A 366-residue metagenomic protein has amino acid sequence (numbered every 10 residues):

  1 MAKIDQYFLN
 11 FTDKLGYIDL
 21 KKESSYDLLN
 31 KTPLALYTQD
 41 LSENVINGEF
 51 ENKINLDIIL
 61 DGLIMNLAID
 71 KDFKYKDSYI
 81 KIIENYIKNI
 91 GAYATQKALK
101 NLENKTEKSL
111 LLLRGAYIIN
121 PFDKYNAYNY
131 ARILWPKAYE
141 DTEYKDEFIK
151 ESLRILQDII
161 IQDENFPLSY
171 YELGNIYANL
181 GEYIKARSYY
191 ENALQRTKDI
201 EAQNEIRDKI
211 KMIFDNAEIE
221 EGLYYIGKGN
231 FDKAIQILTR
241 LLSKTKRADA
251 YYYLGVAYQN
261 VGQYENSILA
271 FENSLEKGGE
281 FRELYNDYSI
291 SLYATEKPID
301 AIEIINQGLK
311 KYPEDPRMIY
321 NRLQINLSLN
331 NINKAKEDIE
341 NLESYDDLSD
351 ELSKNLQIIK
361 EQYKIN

Functional and structural regions predicted by a protein language model:
A92, Y125, N129, L168 (+6 more regions): Start-of-helix register in tetratricopeptide repeats
N104-K105, G181, G229, G262 (+2 more regions): Residue-level detector of the short coil/turn that links helix A to helix B within each tetratricopeptide repeat
I119, Q162-D163, R196, S243-K244 (+3 more regions): Structural marker of alpha-solenoid helical repeat scaffolds
N129, E172, I206-K209, E220 (+5 more regions): Canonical tetratricopeptide repeat
